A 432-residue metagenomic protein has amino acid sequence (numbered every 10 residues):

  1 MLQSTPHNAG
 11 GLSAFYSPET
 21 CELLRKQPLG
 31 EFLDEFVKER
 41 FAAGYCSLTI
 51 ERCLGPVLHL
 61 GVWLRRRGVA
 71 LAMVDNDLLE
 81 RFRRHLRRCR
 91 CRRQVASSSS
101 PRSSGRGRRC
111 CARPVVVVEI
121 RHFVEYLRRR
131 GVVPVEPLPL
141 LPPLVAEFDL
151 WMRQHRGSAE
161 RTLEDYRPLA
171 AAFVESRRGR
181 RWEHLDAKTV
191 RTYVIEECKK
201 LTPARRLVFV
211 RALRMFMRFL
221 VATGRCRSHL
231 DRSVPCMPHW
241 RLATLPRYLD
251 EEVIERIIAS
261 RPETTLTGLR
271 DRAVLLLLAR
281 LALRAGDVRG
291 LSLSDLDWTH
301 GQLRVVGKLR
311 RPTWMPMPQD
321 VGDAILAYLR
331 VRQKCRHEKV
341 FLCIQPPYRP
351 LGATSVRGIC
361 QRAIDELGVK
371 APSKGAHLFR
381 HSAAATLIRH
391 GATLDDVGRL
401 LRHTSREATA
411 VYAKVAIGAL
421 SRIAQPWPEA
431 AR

Functional and structural regions predicted by a protein language model:
M1-R432: Conserved catalytic core of the tyrosine transesterase superfamily
